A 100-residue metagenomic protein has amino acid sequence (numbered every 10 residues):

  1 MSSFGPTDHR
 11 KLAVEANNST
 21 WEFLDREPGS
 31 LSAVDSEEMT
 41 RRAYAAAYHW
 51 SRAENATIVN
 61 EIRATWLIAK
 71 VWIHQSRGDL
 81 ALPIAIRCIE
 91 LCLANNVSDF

Functional and structural regions predicted by a protein language model:
S2-T7, W50-I58, L93-D99: Flexible helix-coil transition and linker loops at the boundaries of alpha-helical arrays
P6-G29, I58-L67: Amphipathic alpha-helical repeat scaffolds of TPR domains
W21, Y44-S51, I86-N96: Amphipathic alpha-helical segments of tetratricopeptide repeats
A33-M39, N55-R63: Short acidic alpha-helical/loop segments enriched in Asp/Glu that coordinate divalent cations
V34-A45, G78-I86: Helix-turn-helix repeat elements of alpha-solenoid scaffolds
E61, T65, A69-A85: Inter-helical turn/loop elements of alpha-helical hairpins
